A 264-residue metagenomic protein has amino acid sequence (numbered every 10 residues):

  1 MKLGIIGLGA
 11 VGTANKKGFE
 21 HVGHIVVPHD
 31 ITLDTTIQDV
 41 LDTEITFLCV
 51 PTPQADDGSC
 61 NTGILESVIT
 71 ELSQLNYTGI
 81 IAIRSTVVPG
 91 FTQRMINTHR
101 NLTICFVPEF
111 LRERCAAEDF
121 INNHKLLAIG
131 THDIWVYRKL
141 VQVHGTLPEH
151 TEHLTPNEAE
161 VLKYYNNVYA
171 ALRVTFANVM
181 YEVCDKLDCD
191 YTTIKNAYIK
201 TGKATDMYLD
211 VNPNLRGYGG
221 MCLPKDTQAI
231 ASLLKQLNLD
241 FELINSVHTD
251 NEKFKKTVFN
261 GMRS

Functional and structural regions predicted by a protein language model:
M1-D42: NAD(P)+-binding Rossmann beta1-loop-alpha1 motif at the extreme N-terminus of oxidoreductases
V22, R94-V107, E113-M207, L233-L239 (+1 more regions): Internal alpha-helical scaffold of NAD(P)-dependent oxidoreductase catalytic cores
L41-I45, N76-G79: Short acidic/histidine-rich motifs immediately flanking catalytic phosphotransfer sites in two-component signaling
L48-P51, S85, T131: Glycine-rich, N-terminal phosphate-binding loop of Rossmann-like dinucleotide-binding domains
P53-C115: Rossmann-like NAD(P)(H) cofactor-binding subdomain of soluble oxidoreductases
S232-Q236, T249-S264: ATP-dependent carboxylate/acyl-activation modules
